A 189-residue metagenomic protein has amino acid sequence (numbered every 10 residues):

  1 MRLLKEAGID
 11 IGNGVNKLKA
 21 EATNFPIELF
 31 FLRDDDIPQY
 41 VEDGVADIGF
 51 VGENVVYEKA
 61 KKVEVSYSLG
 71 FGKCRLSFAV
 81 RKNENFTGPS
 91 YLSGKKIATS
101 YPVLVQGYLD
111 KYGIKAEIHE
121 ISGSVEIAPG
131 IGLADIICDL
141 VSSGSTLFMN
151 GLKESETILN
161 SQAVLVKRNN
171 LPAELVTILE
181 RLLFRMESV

Functional and structural regions predicted by a protein language model:
M1-V189: Domain-level signature for soluble enzymes in the chorismate/prephenate branch of the shikimate pathway
